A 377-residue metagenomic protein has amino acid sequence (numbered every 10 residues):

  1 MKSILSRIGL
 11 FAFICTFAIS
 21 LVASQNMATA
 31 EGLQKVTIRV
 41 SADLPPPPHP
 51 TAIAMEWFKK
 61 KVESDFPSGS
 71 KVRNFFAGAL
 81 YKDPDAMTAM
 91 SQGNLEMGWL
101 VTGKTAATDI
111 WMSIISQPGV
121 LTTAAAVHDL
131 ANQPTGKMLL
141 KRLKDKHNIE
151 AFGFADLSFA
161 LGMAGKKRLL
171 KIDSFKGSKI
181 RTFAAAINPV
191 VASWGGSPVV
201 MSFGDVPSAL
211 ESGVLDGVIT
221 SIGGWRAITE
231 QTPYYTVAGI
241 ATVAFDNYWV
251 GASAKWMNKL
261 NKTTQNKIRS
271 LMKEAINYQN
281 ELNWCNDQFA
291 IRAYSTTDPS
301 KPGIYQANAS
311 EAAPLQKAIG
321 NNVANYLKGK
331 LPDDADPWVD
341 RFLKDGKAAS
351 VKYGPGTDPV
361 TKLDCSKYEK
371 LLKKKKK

Functional and structural regions predicted by a protein language model:
M1-R7: N-terminal secretory signal peptides that target proteins for export/translocation
G9-A23: Bacterial N-terminal signal peptides
L21-E31: Signal peptide processing junction and immediate N-terminal pro/mature segment of secreted/exported proteins
T29-A126, K144-K377: N-terminal secretory/targeting leader peptides
T122-K141: A gly/proline- and charged-residue-enriched helix-loop-helix capping module
